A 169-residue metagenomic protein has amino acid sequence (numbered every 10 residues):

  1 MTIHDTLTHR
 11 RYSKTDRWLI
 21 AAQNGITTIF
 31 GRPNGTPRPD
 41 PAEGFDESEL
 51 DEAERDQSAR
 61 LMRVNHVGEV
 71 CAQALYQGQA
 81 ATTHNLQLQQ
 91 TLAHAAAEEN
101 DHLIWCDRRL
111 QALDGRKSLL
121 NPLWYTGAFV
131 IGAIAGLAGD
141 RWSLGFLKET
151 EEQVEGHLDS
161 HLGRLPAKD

Functional and structural regions predicted by a protein language model:
T2-D169: Non-heme di-metal
